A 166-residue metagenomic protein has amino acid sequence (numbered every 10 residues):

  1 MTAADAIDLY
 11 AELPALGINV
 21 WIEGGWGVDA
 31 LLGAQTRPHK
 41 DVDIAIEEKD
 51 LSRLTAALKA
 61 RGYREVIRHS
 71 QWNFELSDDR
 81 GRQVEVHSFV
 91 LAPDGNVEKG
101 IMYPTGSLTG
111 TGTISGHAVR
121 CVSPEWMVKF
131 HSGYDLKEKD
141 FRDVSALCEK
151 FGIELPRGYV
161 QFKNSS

Functional and structural regions predicted by a protein language model:
M1-S166: Compositionally biased terminal segments of proteins
